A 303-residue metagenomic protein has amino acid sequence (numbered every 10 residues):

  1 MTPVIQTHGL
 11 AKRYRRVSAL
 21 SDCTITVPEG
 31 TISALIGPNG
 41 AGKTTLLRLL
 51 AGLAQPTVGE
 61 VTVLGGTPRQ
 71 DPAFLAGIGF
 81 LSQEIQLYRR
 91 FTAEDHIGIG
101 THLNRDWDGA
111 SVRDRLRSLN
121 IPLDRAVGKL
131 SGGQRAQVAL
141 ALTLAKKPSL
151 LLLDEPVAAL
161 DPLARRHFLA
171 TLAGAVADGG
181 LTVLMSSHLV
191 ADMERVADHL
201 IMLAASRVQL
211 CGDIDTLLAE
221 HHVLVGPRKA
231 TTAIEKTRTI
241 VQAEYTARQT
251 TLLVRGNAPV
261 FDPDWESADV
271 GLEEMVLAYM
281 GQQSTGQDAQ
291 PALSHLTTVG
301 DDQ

Functional and structural regions predicted by a protein language model:
I36-P38: The feature captures the beta-strand-to-loop junction immediately N-terminal to the Walker
A51: Helix-to-loop junction immediately C-terminal to a conserved catalytic motif
V58-F74: Conserved ABC transporter NBD signature motif
S82-V138: ABC-family P-loop ATPase nucleotide-binding domains
L151-E155, L160: Catalytic Walker B motif of ABC-type/P-loop ATPase nucleotide-binding domains
H167-V254: ABC transporter nucleotide-binding domain
